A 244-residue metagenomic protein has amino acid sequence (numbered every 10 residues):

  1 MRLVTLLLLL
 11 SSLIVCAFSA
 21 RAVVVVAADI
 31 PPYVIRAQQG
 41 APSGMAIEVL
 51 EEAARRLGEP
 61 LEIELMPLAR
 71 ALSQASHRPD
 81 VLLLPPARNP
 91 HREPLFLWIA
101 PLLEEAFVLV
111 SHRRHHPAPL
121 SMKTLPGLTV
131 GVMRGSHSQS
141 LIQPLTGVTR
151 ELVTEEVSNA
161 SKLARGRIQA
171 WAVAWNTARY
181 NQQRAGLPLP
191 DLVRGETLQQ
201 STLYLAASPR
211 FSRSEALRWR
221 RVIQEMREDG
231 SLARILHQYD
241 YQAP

Functional and structural regions predicted by a protein language model:
T5-C16: Bacterial N-terminal signal peptides
A22-M45: Short glycine-rich His-centered loop
A27-D29, E104-V108, Q183-Q224, A243-P244: Periplasmic-binding protein-like
G44-R56, H115, K123-T129, S136 (+1 more regions): Extended ligand-binding regions for polar small-molecule ligands
E51, E62-L125, G135-S136, R194-L198: Acidic, polar ligand-binding/catalytic clefts
R55, A69-V81, L97, V157-T177 (+1 more regions): Short helices/loops that flank or line small-molecule/ion binding pockets
P60, H137-T154, P190, I223-P244: Ligand-binding clefts/hinges and TM-proximal coupling segments of bilobed small-molecule sensing domains
P60-P67, V132, V148-E155, N159-K162 (+1 more regions): Short beta-strand-to-loop elements that line the ligand-binding cleft of bilobed periplasmic-binding protein-like
